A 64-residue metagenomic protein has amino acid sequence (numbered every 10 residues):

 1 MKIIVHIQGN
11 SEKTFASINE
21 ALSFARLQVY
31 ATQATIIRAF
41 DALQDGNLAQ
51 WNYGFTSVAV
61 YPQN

Functional and structural regions predicted by a protein language model:
M1-S11, A42-D45, Y53-S57: Short aromatic-glycine-(Arg/Gly/Cys) micro-motifs in beta-strand/loop hairpins
N10, Q28-T32, N52: Compositionally biased, low-complexity segments enriched in small residues
A16-I36, F40: A short, charged, amphipathic alpha-helix used as a generic interaction element across diverse proteins
A16-S23, G54-S57, Q63-N64: A short, sequence-level motif marking secondary-structure junctions
I36, N47-L48: A subset of signal/propeptide-processing and intrinsically disordered low-complexity segments in secreted/extracellular
L48-A49, Y61: Ubiquitin-like/PB1-type beta-grasp interaction modules and other compact soluble beta-rich domains
